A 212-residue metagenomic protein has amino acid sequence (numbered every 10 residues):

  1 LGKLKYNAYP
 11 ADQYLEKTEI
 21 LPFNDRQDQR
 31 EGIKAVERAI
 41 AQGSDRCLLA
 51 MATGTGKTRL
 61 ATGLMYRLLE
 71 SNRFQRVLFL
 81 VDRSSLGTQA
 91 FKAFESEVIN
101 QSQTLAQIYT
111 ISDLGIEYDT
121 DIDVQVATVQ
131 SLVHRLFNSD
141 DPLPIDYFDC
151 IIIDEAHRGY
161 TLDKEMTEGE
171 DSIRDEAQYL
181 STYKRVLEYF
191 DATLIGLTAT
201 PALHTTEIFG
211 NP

Functional and structural regions predicted by a protein language model:
L1-R76, S85, Q89-Q101, V124 (+3 more regions): ATP-dependent helicase/translocase motor core
L49, F79-L80, L194-G196: Structural beta-sheet core signal
A52-G54, D82-S84, A156, A199-A202: An acidic- and aromatic-residue-enriched active-site/binding cleft used to recognize and process polar
T55, V81-S85, A106-I116, V129-H134: Conserved helicase motor
L64, A93, Y109-D113, L136-D140 (+1 more regions): Short beta-alpha junctions and helix-cap segments that line functional grooves
L80, V126-T128, I152: Structural motif
T110-Q125, P142: Conserved motor-coupling elements within RecA-like helicase/translocase cores
V133-D140, P144-P212: Signature of the SF2 helicase/ATPase Hel1-core->accessory helical subdomain module
